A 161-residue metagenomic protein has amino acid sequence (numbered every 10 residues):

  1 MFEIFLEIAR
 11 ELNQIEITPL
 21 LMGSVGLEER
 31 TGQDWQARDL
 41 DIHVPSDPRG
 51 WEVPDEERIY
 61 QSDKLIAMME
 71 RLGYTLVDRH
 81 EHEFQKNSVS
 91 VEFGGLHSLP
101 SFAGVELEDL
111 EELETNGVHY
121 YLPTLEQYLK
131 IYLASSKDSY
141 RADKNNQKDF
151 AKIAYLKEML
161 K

Functional and structural regions predicted by a protein language model:
M1-K161: Compositionally biased terminal segments of proteins
